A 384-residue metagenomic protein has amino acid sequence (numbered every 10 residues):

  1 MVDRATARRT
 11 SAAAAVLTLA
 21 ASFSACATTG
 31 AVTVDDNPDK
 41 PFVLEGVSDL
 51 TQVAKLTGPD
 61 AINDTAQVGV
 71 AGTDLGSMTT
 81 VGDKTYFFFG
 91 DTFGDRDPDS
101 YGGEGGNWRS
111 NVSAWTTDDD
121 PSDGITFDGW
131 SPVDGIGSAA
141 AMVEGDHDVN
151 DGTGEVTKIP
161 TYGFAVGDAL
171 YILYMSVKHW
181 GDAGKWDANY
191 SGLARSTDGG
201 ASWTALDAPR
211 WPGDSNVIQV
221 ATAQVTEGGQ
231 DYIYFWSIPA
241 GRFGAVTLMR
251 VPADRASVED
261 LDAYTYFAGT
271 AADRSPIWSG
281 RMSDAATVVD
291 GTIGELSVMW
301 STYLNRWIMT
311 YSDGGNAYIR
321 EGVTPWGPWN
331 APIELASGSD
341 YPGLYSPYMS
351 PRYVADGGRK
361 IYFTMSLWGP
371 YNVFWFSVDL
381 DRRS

Functional and structural regions predicted by a protein language model:
M1-A31: Secretory targeting and sorting signals
A20-S22, E295-M299, W326: Short amphipathic alpha-helical segments, especially helix-boundary/capping motifs
V34-A71, T80-G154, A165-D214, S237-G291 (+3 more regions): Beta-rich carbohydrate-recognition and catalytic domains
D74-S77, S138-H147, E155-F164, I218-Q224 (+2 more regions): Beta-propeller and closely related beta-sheet repeat lectin domains
N216-P239: Charged mid-protein connector segments
E227-D231, Y303-N305, A355-R359: Short, solvent-exposed loop/turn segments that connect beta-strands within catalytic domains and beta-strand-rich
L344-S366: Short aromatic loop motif centered on NTY/YTY
